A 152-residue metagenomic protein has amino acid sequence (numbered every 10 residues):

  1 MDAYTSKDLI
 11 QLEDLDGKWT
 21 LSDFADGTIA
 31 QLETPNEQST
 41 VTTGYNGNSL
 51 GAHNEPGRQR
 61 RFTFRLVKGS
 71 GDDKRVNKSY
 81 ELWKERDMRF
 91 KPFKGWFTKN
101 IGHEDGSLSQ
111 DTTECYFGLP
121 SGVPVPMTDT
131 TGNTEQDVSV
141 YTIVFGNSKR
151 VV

Functional and structural regions predicted by a protein language model:
M1-K74, Q110-T142: Solvent-exposed edge beta-strands and adjacent loop segments that serve as assembly or binding interfaces
S70-D72, I101-H103, K149: Residues that cap or initiate secondary-structure elements
R75-K78, V152: Short, charged, solvent-exposed linker or helix-capping segments at domain edges/interfaces that act as flexible hinges
K78-T113: Short, acidic/charged, Gly/Pro-enriched secondary-structure junctions
Y141-V152: A hydrophobic membrane-anchoring alpha-helix module
